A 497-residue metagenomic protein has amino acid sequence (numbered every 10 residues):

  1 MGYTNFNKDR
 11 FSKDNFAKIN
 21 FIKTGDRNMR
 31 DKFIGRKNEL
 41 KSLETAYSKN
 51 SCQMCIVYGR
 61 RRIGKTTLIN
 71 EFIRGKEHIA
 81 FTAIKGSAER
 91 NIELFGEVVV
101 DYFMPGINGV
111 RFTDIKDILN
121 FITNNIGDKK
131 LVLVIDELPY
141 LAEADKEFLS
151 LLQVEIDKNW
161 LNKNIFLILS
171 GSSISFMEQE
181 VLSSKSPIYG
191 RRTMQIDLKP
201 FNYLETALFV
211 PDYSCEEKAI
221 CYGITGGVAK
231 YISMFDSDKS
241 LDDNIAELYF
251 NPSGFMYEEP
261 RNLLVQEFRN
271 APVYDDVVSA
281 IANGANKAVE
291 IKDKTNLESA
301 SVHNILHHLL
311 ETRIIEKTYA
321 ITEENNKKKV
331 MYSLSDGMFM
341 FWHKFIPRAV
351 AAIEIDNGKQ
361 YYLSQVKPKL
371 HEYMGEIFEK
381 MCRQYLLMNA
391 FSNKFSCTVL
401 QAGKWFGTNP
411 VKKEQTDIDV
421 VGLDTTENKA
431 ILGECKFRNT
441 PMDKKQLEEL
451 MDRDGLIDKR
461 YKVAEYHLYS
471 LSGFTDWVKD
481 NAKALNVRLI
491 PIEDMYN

Functional and structural regions predicted by a protein language model:
M1-K359, L363: Phosphate-binding site recognition
T4-N7, V330-N497: A cross-kingdom feature that marks ATP-driven nucleic-acid transaction machinery
